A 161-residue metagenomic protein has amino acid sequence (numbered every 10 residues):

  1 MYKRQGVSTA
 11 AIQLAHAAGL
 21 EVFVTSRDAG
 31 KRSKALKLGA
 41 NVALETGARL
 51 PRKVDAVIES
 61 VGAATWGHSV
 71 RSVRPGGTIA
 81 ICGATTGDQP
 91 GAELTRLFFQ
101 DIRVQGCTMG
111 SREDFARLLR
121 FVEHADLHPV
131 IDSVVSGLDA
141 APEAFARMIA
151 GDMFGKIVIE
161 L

Functional and structural regions predicted by a protein language model:
K3-A48: Mid-domain Rossmann-like dinucleotide-binding core that forms the NAD(H)/NADP(H) cofactor-binding site
T25-A29, S60, G83, T108-M109: N-terminal Rossmann-fold cofactor-binding loop
E45, I58-E59, I81: Redox-cofactor binding/interface segments in oxidoreductases and associated redox assembly factors
R49-V57: A short acidic, Gly/Pro-enriched loop at the edge of an enzyme's catalytic core that lines a small-molecule cofactor
E59-S60, L161: Short, well-ordered coil/turn residues at beta-beta hairpins and beta-strand->alpha-helix junctions within
V73-P75: Helix-to-beta-strand junctions that scaffold the AdoMet/dcAdoMet cofactor pocket in Class I SAM-dependent enzymes
G77-A80, G91-D132: Rossmann-fold dehydrogenase core element
R112-L161: C-terminal hydrophobic helical "lid"/dimerization subdomain of Rossmann-like NAD(P)H-dependent oxidoreductases
